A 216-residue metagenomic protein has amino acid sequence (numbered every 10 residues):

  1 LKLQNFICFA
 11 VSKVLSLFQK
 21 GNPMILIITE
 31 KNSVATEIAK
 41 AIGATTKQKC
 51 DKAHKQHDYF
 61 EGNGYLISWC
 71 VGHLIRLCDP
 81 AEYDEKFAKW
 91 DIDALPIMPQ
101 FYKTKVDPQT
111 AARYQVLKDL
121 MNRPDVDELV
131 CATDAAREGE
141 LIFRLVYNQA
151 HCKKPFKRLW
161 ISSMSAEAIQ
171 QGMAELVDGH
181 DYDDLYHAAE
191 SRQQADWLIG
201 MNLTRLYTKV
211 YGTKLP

Functional and structural regions predicted by a protein language model:
L3-N5: Cationic, low-complexity basic patches in intrinsically disordered or flexible, solvent-exposed regions
F18-K209: Intrinsically disordered, low-complexity regulatory segments
V210-P216: C-terminal helical "lid" subdomain and adjoining coupling/linker elements of P-loop NTPases
